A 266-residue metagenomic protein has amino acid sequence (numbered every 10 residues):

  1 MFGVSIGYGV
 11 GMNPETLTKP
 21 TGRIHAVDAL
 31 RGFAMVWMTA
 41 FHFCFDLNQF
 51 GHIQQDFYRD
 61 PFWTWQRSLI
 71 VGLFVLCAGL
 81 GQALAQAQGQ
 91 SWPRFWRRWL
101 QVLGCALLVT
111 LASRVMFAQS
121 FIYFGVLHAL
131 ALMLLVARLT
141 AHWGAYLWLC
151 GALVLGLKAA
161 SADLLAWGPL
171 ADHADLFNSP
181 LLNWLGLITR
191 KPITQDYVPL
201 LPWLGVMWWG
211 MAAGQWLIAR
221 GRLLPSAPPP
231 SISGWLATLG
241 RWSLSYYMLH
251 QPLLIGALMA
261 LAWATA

Functional and structural regions predicted by a protein language model:
F2-A266: Alpha-helical transmembrane segments and their immediate juxtamembrane cytosolic regions
